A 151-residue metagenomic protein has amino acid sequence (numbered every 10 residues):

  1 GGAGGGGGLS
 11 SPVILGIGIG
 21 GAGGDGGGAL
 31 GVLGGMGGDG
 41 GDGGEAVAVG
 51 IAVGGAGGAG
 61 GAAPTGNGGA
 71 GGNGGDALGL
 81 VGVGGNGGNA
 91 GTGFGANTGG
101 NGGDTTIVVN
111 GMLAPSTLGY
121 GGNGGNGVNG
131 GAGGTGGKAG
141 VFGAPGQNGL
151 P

Functional and structural regions predicted by a protein language model:
G1-P151: Glycine-centric low-complexity repeats
